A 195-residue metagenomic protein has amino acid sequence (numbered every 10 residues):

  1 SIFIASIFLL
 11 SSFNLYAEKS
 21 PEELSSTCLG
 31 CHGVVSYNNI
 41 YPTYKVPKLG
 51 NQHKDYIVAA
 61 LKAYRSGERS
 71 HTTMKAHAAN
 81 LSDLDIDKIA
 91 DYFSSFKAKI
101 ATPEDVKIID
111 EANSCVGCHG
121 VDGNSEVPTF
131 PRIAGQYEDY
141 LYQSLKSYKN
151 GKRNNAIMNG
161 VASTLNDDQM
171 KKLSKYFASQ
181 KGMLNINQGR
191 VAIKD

Functional and structural regions predicted by a protein language model:
I4-A5, L15: Cleavable N-terminal signal peptides
Y16-L29, N38, N51-A60, Y64 (+4 more regions): Sequence context surrounding c-type heme c attachment/ligation sites in exported
A17-E18, I193-D195: Short, solvent-exposed mixed-charge patches
S26-V34, I89, A112-V121, L173: The canonical Cys-X-X-Cys-His
G30-Y37, S94-S95, C118-N124, A178-S179: Detector for the c-type heme attachment site
N39-K48, K62-D105, V127-R132, K149-I193: Axial heme c-ligation environment in periplasmic c-type cytochrome domains
